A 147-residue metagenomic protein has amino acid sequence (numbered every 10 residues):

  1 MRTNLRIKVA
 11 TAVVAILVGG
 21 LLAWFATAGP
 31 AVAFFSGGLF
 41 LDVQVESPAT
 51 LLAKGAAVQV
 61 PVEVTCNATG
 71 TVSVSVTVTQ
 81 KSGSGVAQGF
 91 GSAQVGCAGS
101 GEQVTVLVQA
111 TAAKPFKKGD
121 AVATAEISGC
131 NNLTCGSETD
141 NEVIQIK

Functional and structural regions predicted by a protein language model:
R2-A15: Bacterial N-terminal signal peptides that target proteins for export
V13-A26: Bacterial N-terminal signal peptides
A23-F40: C-terminal region of N-terminal signal peptides and the immediate post-cleavage residues of exported proteins
G38-G83: Short, surface-exposed binding/anchoring microloops in extracellular/periplasmic proteins
A53, A93-Q103: Short proline/glycine- and polar residue-rich coil/turn motifs
T79-F90, C130: Short aromatic-acidic-glycine turn motif
A112-V122: Short glycine/proline/serine/threonine-rich loop/turn segments at secondary-structure transition edges
N132-K147: Short beta-strand elements
